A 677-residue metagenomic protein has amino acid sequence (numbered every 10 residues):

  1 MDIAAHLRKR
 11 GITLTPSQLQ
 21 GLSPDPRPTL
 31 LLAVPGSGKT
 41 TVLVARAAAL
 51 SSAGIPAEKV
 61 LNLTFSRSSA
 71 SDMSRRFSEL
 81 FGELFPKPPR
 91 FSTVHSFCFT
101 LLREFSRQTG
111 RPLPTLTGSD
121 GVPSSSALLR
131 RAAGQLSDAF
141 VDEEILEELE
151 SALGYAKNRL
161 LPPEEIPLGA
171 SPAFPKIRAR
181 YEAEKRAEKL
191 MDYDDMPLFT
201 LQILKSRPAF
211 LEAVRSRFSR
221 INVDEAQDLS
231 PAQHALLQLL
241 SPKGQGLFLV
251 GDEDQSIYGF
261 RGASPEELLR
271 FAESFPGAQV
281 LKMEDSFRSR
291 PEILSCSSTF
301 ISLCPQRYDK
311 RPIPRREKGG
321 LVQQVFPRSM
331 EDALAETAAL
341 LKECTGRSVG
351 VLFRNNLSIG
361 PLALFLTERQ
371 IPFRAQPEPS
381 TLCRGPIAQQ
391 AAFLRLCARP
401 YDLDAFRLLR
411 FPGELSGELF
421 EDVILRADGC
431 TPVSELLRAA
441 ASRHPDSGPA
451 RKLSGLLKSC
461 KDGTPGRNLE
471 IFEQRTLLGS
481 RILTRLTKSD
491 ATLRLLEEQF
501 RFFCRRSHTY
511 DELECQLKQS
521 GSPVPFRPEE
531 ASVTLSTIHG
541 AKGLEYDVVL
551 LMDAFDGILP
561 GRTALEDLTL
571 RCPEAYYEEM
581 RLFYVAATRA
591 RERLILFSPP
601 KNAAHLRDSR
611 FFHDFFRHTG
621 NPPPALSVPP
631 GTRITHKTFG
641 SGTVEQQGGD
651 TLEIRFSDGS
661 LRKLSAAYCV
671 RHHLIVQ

Functional and structural regions predicted by a protein language model:
M1-T109, E212, S295-S298, T588 (+1 more regions): P-loop NTPase Walker
I3-G38, R90, D120-S124, L168-R270 (+2 more regions): Conserved helicase NTPase motor core
D25, K87-P89, R107-M191, S286 (+3 more regions): ATP-hydrolysis module of ASCE/P-loop NTPase motor domains, specifically the Walker B Asp-Glu catalytic pair
L30-L43, G277-Q279, E284-P372, A398 (+2 more regions): Helicase P-loop NTPase motor core
F91-T100, N222-E225, V250, N355 (+4 more regions): Conserved helicase core region in the C-terminal RecA-like lobe
K318-G320, E343-R467, L483-T484: ATPase/helicase motor core of nucleic-acid motors
T345, L437-G540, L544-V548, G561-R562 (+2 more regions): Accessory C-terminal helicase-associated subdomains
E514, R527, F555-L664, I675-Q677: C-terminal accessory regions
